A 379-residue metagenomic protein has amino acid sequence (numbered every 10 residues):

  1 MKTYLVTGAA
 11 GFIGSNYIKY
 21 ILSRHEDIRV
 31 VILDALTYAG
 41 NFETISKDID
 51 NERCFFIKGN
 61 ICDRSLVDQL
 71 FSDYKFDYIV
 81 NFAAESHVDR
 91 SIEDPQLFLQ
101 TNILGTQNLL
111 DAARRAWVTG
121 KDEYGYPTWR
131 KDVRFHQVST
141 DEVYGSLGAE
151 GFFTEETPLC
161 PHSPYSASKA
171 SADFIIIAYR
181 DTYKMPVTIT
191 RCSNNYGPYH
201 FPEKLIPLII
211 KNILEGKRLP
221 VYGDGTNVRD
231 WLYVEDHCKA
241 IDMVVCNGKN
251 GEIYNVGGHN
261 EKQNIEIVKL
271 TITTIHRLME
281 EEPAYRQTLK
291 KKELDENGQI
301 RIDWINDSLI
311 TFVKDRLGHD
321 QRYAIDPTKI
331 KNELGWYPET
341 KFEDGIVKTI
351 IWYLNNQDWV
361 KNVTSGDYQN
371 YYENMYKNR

Functional and structural regions predicted by a protein language model:
M1-N195, V245, K269, T274 (+3 more regions): N-terminal Rossmann-like NAD(P)+-binding domain of SDR-like oxidoreductases, especially those catalyzing
Y4, Y17, V30, G59 (+2 more regions): C-terminal substrate-binding subdomain of Rossmann-fold SDR/epimerase-dehydratase oxidoreductases
L36, N194-G197, N227-V228, R316-L317: Short histidine/acidic/glycine/proline-rich micro-motifs that form metal- and phosphate-coordinating active-site loops
A39, R64, Y199, I265 (+1 more regions): Loop/helix-junction capping segments adjacent to catalytic residues or to phosphate/diphosphate-binding pockets
N41, S91, S146, P198-P202 (+3 more regions): Alpha-helix N-cap/helix-start motif
D50, A149, P198-P202, N260 (+2 more regions): Residue-level signature of the cytosolic catalytic core of signaling kinases
L66, L97, L104, F201-L205 (+2 more regions): Residue-level recognition of oxygen-bearing side chains
E150, P161-S168, P198, P202 (+2 more regions): The catalytic Tyr-centered alpha-helix of NAD(P)H-dependent dehydrogenases
